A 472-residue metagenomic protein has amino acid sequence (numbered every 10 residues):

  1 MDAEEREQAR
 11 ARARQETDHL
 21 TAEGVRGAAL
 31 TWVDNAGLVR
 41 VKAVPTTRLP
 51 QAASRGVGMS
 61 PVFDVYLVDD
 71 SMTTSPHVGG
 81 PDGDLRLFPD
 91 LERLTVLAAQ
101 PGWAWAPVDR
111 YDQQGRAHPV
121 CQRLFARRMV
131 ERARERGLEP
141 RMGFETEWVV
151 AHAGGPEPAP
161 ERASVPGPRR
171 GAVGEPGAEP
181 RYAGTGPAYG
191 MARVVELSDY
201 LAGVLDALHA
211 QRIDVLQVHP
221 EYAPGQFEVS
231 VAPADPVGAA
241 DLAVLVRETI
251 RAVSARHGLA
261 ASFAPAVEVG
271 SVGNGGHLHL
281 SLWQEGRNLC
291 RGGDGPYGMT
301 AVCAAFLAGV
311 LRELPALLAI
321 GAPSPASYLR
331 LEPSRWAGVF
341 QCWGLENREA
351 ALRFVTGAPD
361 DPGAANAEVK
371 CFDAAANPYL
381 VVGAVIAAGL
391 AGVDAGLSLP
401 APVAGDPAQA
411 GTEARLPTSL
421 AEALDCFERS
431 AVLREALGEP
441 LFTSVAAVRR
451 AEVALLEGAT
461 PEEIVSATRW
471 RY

Functional and structural regions predicted by a protein language model:
M1-Q217, R415-Y472: ATP/Mg2+-dependent ligation/transfer catalytic cores
A3-R6, R10-H19, R26-G27, T31-V39 (+5 more regions): Active-site capping/gating regions of soluble enzymes
T146-W148, E221-V229: Short, conserved phosphate-binding/catalytic loop or strand-edge motifs used in phosphoryl-/nucleotidyl-transfer
A153, P220, A266: Residues that form or immediately flank small-molecule/cofactor binding pockets and catalytic motifs
P156-A159, D235, N288-L289: Short, charged/polar, Gly/Pro-enriched secondary-structure boundary elements
P187, A192-V215, V229-P236, R247-F263 (+1 more regions): Accessory "access/gating" subregions that flank catalytic or transport cores
